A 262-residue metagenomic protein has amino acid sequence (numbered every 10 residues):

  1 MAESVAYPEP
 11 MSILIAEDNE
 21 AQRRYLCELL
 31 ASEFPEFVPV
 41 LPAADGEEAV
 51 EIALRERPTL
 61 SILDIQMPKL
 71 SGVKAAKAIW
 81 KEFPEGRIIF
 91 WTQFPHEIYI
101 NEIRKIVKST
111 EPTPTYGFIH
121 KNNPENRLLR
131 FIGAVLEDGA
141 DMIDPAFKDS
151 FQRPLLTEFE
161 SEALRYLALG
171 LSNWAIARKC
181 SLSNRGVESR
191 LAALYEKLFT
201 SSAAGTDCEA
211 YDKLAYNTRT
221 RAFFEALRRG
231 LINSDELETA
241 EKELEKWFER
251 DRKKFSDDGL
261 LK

Functional and structural regions predicted by a protein language model:
M1-D144, E241-K262: N-terminal regulatory/sensing modules of transcriptional regulators
V5, P68, L155-L156, L214-A215: Residue-level marker of regulatory loop/turn positions in helix-turn-helix DNA-binding domains and in histidine
D18-L26, P84-K105, K179-S201, T220-R229: Conserved long hydrophobic alpha-helices within structured protein cores
P145-S202, F224, K262: Helix-turn-helix DNA-binding segment
E196-K262: Basic, Lys/Arg-enriched C-terminal extension of HTH/homeodomain DNA-binding domains
